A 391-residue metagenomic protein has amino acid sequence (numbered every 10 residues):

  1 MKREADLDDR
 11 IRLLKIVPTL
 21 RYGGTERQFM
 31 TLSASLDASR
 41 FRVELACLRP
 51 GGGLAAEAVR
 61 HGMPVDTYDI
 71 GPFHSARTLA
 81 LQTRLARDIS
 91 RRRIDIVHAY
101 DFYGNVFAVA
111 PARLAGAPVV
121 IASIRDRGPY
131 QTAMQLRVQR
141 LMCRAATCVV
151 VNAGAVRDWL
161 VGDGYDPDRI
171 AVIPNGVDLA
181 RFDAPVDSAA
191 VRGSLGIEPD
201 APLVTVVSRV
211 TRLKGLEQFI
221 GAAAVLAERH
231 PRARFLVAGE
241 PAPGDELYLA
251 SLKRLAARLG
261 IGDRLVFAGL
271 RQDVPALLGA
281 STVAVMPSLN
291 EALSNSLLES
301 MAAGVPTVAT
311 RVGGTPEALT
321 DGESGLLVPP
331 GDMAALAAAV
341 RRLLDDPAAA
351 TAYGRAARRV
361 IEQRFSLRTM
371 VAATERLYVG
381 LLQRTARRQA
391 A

Functional and structural regions predicted by a protein language model:
R3, R84, D183-I197, A250-R254 (+1 more regions): A short helix/loop element that forms part of the nucleotide-sugar donor recognition site in Leloir-type
D6-I11, K15-G23, R27-A80: N-terminal strand-loop element at the rim of the active site of nucleotide-sugar-dependent glycosyltransferases
E26-T31, P202, V206-E228, F235 (+3 more regions): A conserved mid-protein helix/loop that constitutes part of the nucleotide-sugar donor-binding site
C47, P306-A309, L319: Short hydrophobic beta-strand element within catalytic cores of glycosyltransferases and related nucleotide-activated
A146-V172, V177-R181: A short, active-site helix/loop in glycosyltransferases that binds the activated sugar's phosphate group
G193, A335, R342, A349-R364 (+1 more regions): A short, well-ordered alpha-helix in the C-terminal region of glycosyltransferases
L270, L289: Aromatic "clamp/platform" in nucleotide-sugar-dependent glycosyltransferases that forms part of the donor/acceptor
T320-G322, L326-M333, R342-A348: Conserved acidic donor-binding segment of nucleotide-sugar-dependent glycosyltransferases
